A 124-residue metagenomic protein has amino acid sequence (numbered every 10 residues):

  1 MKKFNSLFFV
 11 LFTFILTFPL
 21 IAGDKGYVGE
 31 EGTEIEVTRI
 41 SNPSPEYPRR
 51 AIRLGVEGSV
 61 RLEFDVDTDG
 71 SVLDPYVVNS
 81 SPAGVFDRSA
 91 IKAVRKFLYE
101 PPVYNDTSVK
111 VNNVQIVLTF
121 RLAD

Functional and structural regions predicted by a protein language model:
K2-S6, F18-D124: Charge-biased low-complexity segments
F9-L16: Hydrophobic helical h-region of N-terminal Sec-dependent signal peptides in bacterial secretory/periplasmic proteins
